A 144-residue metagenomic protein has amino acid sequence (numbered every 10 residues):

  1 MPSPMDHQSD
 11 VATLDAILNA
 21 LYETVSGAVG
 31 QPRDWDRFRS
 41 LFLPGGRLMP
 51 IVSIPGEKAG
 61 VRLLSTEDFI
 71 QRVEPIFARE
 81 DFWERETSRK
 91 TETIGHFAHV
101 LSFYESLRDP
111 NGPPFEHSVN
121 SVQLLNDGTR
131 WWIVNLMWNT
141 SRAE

Functional and structural regions predicted by a protein language model:
M1-L41: Short, low-complexity N-terminal intrinsically disordered segments enriched in polar/charged residues
L21, F38, G46, V100 (+1 more regions): Hydrophobic pocket/interface hotspot
V25, F42, Y104-S106, M137-T140: Short beta-strand segments enriched in hydrophobic/aromatic residues within well-folded beta-rich domains
P32-F42, G60-E67, F115-H117: Glycine-rich, flexible loop segments associated with nucleotide phosphate handling
D34, M49-I51, V134: Short, hydrophobic secondary-structure boundary micro-motifs
F42-P44, T87, S118-N120: Residues that flank catalytic or metal-binding motifs in active/ligand-binding sites
R47-L48, V52-P113: Surface-exposed, charged secondary-structure patches
H99, E116-E144: Short beta-strand edge/turn micro-motifs at domain boundaries
